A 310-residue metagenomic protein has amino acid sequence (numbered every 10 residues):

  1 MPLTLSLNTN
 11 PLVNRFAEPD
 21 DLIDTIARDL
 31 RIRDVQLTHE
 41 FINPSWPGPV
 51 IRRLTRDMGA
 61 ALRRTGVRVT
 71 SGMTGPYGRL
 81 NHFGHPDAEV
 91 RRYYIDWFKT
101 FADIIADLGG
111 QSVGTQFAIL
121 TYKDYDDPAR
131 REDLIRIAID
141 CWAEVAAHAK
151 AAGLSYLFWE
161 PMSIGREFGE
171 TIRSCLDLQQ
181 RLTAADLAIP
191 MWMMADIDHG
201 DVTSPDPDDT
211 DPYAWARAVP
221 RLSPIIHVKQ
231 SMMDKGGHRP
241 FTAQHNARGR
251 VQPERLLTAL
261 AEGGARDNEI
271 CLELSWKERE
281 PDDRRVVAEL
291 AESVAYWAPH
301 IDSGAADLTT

Functional and structural regions predicted by a protein language model:
M1-G110, L187-M194, V287-T310: N-terminal pre-domain/capping segments
L3-T4, I139, H148-Q244, G304: Acidic/histidine-rich catalytic cores of soluble enzymes
N8-L12, T38-I42, T74-Y77, A118-L120 (+4 more regions): Active-site beta-loop-alpha junctions enriched in small/polar residues
D20-A27, G48-G66, D96-G109, A143-A147 (+3 more regions): Short amphipathic alpha-helices and their capping/turn segments at secondary-structure boundaries
I32-R33, R68, Q111, S155 (+2 more regions): Short acidic/polar active-site loop segments enriched in Thr and Asp
Q36, S71, G114, F158 (+3 more regions): Conserved beta-strand positions in the central sheet of alpha/beta enzyme cores
W46-L54, H85-W97, D126-I137, R166-D177 (+3 more regions): Alpha-helix N-cap and loop-to-helix initiation/capping positions
R64, N81-W192: Active-site acidic/histidine proton-transfer and metal-coordination neighborhood in alpha/beta enzyme cores
